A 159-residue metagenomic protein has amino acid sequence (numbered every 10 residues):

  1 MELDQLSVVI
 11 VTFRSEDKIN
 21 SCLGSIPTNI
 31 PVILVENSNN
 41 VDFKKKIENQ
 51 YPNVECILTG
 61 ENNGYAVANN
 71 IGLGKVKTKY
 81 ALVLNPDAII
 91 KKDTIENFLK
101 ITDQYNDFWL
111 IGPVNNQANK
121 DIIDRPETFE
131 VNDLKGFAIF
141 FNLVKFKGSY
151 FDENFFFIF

Functional and structural regions predicted by a protein language model:
T12-T28: Short, well-formed alpha-helical segments that are part of the catalytic scaffolds of diverse glycosyltransferases
S25, E36-K45: A conserved acidic beta->alpha catalytic loop
I30-N39, I57-T59: Short beta-strand/loop segment that forms part of the nucleotide-sugar
T59-V76: Glycine-rich, basic loop-to-helix element that forms the pyrophosphate-binding segment of sugar-nucleotide handling
A81: Short aromatic/hydrophobic "clamp" motif used to bind/position activated sugar donors
A88-D124: Conserved donor NDP-sugar-binding/catalytic core segment of glycosyltransferases
A138-G148: Conserved nucleotide-sugar donor-binding and metal-coordinating catalytic region shared by glycosyltransferases
G148-F159: Donor nucleotide-sugar recognition loop
